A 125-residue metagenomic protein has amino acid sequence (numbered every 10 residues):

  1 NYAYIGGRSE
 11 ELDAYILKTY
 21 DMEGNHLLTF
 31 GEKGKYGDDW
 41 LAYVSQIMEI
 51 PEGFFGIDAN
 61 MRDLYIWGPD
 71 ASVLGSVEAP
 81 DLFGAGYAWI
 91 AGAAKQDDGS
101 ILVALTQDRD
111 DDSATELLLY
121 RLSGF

Functional and structural regions predicted by a protein language model:
N1-F125: Eukaryotic scaffold repeat domains enriched in small/polar residues
